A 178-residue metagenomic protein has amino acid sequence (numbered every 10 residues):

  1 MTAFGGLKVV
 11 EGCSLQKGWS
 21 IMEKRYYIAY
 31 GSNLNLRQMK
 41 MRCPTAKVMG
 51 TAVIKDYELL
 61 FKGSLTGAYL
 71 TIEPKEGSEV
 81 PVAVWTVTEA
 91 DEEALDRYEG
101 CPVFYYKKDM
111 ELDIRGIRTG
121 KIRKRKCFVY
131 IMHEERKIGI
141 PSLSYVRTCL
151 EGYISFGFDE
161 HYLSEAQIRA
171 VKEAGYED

Functional and structural regions predicted by a protein language model:
M1, I21-M22: Initiator methionine at the very start of the polypeptide chain
M1-T2, L70: Intrinsically disordered/low-complexity terminal segments and short unstructured peptides
T2-C13: N-terminal amphipathic/hydrophobic targeting modules at extreme N-termini, encompassing cleavable Sec/SRP-type signal
E11-I21: Short, Lys/Arg-enriched N-terminal segments with co-localized hydrophobic residues within the first ~10-30 amino acids
M22-D178: Glycine-aromatic micro-motifs
